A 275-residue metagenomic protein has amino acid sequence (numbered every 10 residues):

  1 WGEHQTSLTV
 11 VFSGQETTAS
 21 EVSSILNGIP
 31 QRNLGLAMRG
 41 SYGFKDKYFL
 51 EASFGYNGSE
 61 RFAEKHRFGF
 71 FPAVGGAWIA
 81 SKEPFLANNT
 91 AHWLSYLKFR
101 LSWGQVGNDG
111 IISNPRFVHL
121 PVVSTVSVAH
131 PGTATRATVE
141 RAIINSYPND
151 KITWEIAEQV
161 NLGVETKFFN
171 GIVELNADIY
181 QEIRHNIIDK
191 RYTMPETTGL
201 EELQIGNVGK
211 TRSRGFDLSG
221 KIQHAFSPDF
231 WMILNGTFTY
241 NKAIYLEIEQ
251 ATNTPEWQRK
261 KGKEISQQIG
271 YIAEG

Functional and structural regions predicted by a protein language model:
W1-I272: Extracellular/periplasmic, surface-exposed regions of secreted and cell-surface proteins
